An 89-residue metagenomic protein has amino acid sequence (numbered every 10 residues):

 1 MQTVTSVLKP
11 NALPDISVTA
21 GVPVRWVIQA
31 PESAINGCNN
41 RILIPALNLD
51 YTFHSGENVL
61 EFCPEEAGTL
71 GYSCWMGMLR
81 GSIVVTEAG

Functional and structural regions predicted by a protein language model:
M1-V24: N-terminal edge beta-strand
Q2-T3, L49-G89: Extracellular/periplasmic metallocenter environments
K9-P14, P45-N48, E57-V59: Short structured motifs
D15, V24-I28, N40-I42, P64: Structural recognition of alpha-helix starts/caps
T19-G21, I35, S55: Short coil/turn motifs at beta-sheet boundaries
P23, G37-N39, T69: Exposed beta-strand and adjacent loop surfaces of beta-rich binding modules that mediate intermolecular recognition
Q29-S33: Acidic, Ser/Thr
A34-F53, S82: Histidine- and aromatic-enriched segments that form or immediately flank copper-ligand environments
